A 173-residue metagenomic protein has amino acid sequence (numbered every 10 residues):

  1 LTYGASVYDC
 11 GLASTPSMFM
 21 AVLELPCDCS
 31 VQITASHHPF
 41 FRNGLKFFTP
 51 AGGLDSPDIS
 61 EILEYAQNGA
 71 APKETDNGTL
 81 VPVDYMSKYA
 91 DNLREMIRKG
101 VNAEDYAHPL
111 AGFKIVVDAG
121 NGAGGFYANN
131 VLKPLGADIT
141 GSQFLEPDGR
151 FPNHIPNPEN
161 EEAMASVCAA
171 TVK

Functional and structural regions predicted by a protein language model:
L1-P50: Ferredoxin-reductase
M20-L25, S166-K173: Short, well-structured alpha-helical segments in soluble
F41-T171: Gly/Ser/Thr-enriched, mixed-charge loops and adjacent short helices that form phosphate/oxyanion-binding elements
